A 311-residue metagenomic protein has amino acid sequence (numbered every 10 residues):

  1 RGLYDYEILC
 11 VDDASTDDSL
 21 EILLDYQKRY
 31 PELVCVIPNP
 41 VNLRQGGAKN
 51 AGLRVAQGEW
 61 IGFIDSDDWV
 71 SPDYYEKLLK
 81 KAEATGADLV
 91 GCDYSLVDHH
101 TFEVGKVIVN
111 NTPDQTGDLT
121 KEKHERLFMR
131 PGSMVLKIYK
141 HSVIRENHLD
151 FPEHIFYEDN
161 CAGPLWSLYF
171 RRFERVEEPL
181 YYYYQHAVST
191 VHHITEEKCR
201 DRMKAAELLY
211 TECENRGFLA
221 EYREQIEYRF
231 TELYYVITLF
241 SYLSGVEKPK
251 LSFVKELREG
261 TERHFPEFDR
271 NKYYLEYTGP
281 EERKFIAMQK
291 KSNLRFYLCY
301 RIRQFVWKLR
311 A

Functional and structural regions predicted by a protein language model:
R1-D5: Short, acidic, metal-binding catalytic loop of nucleotide-sugar glycosyltransferases
D13-A14, L43, S66: Conserved short acidic donor-positioning loop in nucleotide-sugar-dependent glycosyltransferases
D17-Y26, W69, D73: Acidic helix N-cap motif at the loop->helix transition within catalytic regions of sugar-transfer enzymes
N39-A56, W69: Glycine-rich, basic loop-to-helix element that forms the pyrophosphate-binding segment of sugar-nucleotide handling
I61: Short aromatic/hydrophobic "clamp" motif used to bind/position activated sugar donors
S66-E174, Y184-I194: Donor-binding/catalytic cores of nucleotide-activated saccharide and glycerol-phosphate transferases/polymerases
A87, G245-A311: Membrane-interface aromatic/basic loop that binds lipid-linked glycans or pyrophosphate carriers, typified by
H154-I155, R172-A205, L219, Y242-S252: Nucleotide-sugar-dependent glycosyltransferase catalytic core
